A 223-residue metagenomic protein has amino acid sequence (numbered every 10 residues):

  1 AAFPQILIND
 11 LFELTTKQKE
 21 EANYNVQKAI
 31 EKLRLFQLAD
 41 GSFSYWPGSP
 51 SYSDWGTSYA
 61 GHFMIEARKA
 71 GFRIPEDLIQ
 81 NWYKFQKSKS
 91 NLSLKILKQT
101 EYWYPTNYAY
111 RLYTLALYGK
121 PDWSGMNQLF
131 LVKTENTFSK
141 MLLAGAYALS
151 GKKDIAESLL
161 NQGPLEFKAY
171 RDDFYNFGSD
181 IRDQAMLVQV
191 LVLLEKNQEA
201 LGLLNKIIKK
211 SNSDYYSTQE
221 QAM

Functional and structural regions predicted by a protein language model:
A1-M223: Large, well-folded core regions of big proteins
